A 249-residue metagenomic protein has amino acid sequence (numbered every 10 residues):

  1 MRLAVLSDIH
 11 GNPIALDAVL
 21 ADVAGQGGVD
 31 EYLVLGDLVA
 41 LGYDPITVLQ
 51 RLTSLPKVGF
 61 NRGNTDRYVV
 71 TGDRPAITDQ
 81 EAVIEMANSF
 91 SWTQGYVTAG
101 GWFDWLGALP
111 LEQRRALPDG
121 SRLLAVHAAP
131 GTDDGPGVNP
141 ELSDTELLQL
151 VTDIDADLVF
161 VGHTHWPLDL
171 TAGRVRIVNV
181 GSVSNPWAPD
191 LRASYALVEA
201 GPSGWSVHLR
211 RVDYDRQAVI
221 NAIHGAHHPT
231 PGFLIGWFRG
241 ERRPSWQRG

Functional and structural regions predicted by a protein language model:
M1-A4, R114-L124, A172-I177, W205: Beta-strand-turn-beta hairpins that frame and shape the catalytic cleft of phosphate-ester-processing enzymes
M1-P56, P231: N-terminal active-site segment of His-dependent metallophosphoesterases
L6-S7, Y32-D37, G59-N64, V126 (+2 more regions): Active-site neighborhood of phospho(di)ester-bond hydrolases with catalytic His/Asp-centered motifs
H10-A15, A40-Y43, T65-V70, L158-T171 (+1 more regions): Active-site environment of divalent metal-dependent phosphoester hydrolases
V23-V29, L55, L117-D119, T152-D155 (+2 more regions): Glycine-rich phosphate-binding loop signature in dinucleotide/nucleotide-binding domains
V48-L49, L55-R114, S121, G137-D155: Active-site neighborhood of divalent metal-dependent phosphoester bond hydrolases
E141-V178: Anionic-ligand binding region
L170-G249: Acidic, His/Gly-rich catalytic cores of divalent-metal-dependent hydrolytic chemistry
